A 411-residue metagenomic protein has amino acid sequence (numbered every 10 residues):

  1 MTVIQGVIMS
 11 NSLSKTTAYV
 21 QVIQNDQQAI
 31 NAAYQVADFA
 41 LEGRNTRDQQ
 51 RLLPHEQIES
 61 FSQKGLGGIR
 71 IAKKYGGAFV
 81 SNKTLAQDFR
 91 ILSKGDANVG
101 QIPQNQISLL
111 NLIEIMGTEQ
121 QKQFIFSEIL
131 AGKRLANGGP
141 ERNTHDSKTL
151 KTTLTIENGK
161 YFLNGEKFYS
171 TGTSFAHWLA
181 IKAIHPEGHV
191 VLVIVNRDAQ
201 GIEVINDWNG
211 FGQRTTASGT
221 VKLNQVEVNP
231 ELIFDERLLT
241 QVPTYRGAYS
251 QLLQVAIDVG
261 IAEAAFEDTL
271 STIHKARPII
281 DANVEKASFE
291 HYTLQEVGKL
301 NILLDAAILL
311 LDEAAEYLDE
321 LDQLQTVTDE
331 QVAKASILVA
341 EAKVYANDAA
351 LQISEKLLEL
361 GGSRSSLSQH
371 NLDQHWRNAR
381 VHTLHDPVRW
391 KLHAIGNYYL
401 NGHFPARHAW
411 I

Functional and structural regions predicted by a protein language model:
M1-I8: Short, Lys/Arg-enriched N-terminal segments with co-localized hydrophobic residues within the first ~10-30 amino acids
Y34, G260-E263, G298-D305, A340 (+2 more regions): Generic structural signal for well-ordered, non-transmembrane alpha-helical segments in soluble/cytosolic regions
N45-D48, A306-E341, L358-G361: C-terminal helix-coil-helix/basic helical segment that borders enzyme active sites and/or dimer interfaces and provides
L53-Q63, G67-E166, T171: Glycine-rich flavin
Y169-V204: A short core secondary-structure module
G210-D305: Glycine-rich beta->alpha junctions and the first turn(s) of the following alpha-helix
D319-V327, L351-W376: A glycine-biased, small/acidic residue-tolerant capping/turn segment at secondary-structure junctions
G361-I411: Glycine-rich phosphate/cofactor-binding loops in nucleotide/flavin-utilizing enzymes
